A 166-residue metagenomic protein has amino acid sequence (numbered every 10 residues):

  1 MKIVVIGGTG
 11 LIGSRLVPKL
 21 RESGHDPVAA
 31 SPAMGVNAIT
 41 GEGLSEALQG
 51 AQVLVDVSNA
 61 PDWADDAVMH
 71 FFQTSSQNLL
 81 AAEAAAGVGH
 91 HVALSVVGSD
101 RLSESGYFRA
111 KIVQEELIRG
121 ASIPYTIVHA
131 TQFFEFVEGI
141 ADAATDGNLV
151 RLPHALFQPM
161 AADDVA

Functional and structural regions predicted by a protein language model:
M1-H25: N-terminal Rossmann NAD(P)H-binding glycine-rich loop of SDR-like oxidoreductase domains
I6, A30, V57, H91-V97 (+1 more regions): SDR active-site strand-loop-helix element
I6, M69-Q73, S103-I112, A155-D163: Short-chain dehydrogenase/reductase
I12, L54, A162-A166: Non-catalytic, hydrophobic alpha-helical segments
I12-L16, L79, Q114: Hydrophobic residues within alpha-helices that form the first helical element adjacent to the glycine-rich loop
H25-A86, V96-G106: NAD(P)H-binding glycine-rich loop region in Rossmannoid oxidoreductase-like domains and their noncatalytic homologs
L102-T131, E138: Active-site Tyr-X1-5-Lys
Y125-T126, I140-M160: A conserved pocket-lining segment of Rossmann-fold NAD(P)-dependent short-chain dehydrogenase/reductase
